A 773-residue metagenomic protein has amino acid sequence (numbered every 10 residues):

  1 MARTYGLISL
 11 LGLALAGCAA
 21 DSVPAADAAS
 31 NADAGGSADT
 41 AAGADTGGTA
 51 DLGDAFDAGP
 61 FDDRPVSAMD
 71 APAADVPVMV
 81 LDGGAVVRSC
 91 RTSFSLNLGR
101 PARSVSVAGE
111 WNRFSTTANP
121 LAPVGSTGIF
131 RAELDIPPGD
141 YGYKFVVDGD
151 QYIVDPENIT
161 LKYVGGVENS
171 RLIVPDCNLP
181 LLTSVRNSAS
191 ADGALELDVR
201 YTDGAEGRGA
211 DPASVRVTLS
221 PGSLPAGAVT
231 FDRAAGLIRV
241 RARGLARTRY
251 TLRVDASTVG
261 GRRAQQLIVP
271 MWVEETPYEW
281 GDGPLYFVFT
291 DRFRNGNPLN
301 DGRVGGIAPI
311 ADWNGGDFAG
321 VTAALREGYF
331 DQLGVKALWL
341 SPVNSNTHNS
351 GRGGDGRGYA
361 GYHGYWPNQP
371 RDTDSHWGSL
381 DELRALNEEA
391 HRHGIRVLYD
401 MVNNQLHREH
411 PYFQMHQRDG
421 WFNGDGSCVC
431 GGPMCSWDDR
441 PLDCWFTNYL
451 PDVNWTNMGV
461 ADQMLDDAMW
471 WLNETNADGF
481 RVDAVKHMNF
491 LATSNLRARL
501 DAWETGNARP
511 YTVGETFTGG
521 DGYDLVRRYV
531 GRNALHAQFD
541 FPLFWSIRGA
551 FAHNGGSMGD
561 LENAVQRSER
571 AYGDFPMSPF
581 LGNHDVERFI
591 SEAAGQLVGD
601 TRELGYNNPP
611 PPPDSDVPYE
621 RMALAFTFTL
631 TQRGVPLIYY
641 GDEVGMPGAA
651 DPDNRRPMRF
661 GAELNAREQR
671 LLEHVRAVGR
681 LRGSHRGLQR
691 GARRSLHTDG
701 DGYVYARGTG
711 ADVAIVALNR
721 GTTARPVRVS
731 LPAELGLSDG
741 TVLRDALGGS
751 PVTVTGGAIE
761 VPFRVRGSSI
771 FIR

Functional and structural regions predicted by a protein language model:
L15-V86: Ser/Thr-rich, Pro/Gly/Ala-heavy low-complexity intrinsically disordered linkers and tails of secreted extracellular
R91-D140, V146-P175, R216-I238: Aromatic-rich carbohydrate-binding modules that target alpha-glucans
D135-G139, A242-R249: Surface-exposed, short loops/turns at beta-strand junctions within beta-sandwich domains
V147, V254-A256: Conserved structural position at the C-terminal beta-strand of extracellular beta-sandwich adhesion modules
Y163-S188, M271-R292, G296: Low-complexity, Pro/Ser/Thr- and charge-rich linker/hinge segments at domain boundaries
D211-V215, N387, H391-I395, Q405 (+9 more regions): Active-site-proximal helices and loops of the catalytic beta/alpha 8
E279, G283, F293-T475, L491-G514 (+2 more regions): Substrate-binding/active-site clefts of carbohydrate-active enzymes
T755-R773: C-terminal beta-strand-rich structural cap/linker in extracellular carbohydrate-active enzymes
